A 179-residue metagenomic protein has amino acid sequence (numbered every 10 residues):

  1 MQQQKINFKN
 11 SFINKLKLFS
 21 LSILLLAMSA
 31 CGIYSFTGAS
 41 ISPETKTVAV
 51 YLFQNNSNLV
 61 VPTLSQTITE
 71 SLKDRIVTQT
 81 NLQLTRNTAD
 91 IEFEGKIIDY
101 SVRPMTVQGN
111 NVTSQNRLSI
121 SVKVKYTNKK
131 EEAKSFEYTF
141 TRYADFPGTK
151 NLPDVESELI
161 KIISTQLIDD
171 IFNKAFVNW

Functional and structural regions predicted by a protein language model:
Q2, F12, G32-Y34: Hydrophobic, leucine-rich alpha helices that serve as N-terminal signal-anchor/transmembrane segments of inner-membrane
Q4-S20: Bacterial N-terminal signal peptides that target proteins for export
F19-A30: Bacterial N-terminal signal peptides
A30-E70, D74, Q79-L82, R86 (+2 more regions): A structural "domain/chain start" motif
N55-V61, K150-E158: Second-shell loop/turn segments in exported
T78-Q83, D90-S135, Y143-E156, T165: Surface-exposed short loop/turn segments
S157-W179: Compositionally biased, intrinsically disordered linkers/stalks adjacent to structured regions
